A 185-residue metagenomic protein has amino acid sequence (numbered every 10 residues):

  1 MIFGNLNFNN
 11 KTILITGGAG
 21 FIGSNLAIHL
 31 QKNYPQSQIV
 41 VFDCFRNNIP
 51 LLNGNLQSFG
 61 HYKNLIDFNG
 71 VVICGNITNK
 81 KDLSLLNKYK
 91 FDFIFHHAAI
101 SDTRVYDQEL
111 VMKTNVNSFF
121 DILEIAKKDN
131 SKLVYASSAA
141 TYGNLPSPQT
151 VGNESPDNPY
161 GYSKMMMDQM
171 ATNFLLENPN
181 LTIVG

Functional and structural regions predicted by a protein language model:
M1-G185: N-terminal Rossmann-like NAD(P)+-binding domain of SDR-like oxidoreductases, especially those catalyzing
